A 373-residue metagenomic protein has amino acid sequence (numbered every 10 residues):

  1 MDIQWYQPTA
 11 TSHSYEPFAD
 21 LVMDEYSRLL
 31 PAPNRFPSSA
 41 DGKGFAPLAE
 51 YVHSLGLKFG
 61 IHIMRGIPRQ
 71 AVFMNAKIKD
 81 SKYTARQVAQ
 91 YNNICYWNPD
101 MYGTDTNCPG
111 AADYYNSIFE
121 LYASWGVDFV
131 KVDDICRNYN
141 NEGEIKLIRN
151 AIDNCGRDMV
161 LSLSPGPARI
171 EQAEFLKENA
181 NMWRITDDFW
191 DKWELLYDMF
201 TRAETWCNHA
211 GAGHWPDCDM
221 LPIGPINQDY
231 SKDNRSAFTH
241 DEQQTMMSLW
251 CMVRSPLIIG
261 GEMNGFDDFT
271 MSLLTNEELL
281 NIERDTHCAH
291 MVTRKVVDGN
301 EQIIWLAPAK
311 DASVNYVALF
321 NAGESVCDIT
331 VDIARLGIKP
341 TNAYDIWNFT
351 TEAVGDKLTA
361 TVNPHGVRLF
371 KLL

Functional and structural regions predicted by a protein language model:
M1-Q4, H62-I67, V132-C136, L161-P167 (+4 more regions): Active-site-proximal beta-strand/loop segments in catalytic clefts of secreted hydrolases
M1-Y51, L55-A123, V127-D134, N138: Aromatic-lined carbohydrate-binding/catalytic grooves of carbohydrate-active enzymes
V88-N93, D105-N107, D113, N154 (+1 more regions): Glycan-recognition surfaces
L121-P167: Extracytoplasmic, non-cytosolic globular domains
Q244, W250-V253, I258-G260, V297-G337 (+1 more regions): Carbohydrate-binding surface patches
T245-R294: Catalytic cores of secreted or luminal carbohydrate-active enzymes
A334-F349: Solvent-exposed beta-hairpin/edge-strand motifs
V354-L373: C-terminal beta-strand-rich structural cap/linker in extracellular carbohydrate-active enzymes
